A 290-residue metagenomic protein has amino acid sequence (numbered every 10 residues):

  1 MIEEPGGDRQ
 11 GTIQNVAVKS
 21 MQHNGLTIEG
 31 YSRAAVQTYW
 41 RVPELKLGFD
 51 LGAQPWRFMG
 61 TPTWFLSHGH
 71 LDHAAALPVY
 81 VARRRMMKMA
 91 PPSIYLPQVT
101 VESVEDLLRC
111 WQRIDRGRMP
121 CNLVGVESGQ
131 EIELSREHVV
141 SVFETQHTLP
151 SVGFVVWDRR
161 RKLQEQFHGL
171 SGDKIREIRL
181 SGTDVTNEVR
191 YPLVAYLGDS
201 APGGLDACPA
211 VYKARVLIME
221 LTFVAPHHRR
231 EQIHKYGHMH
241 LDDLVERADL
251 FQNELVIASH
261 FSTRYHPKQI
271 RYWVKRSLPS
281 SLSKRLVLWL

Functional and structural regions predicted by a protein language model:
I2-P62, G153-V156, K162, T186-L197 (+1 more regions): Conserved beta-strand hairpin/beta-sheet module of binuclear metal-dependent hydrolase folds, prominently
D50-P97: Active-site metal-binding motif and surrounding structural segment of the metallo-beta-lactamase
A53, G69, V99, G198-S200 (+2 more regions): Active-site metal-binding loops of divalent metal-dependent hydrolases
A76-R83, R109, H266-K275: Metal-dependent catalytic neighborhoods of phosphoester/phosphodiester hydrolases
A90-P92, V99-E127, R264-H266: Active-site neighborhood of divalent metal-dependent phosphoester bond hydrolases
P91-V99, I218, I257-A258: Short internal beta-strands
R118, N122-I132, G204-L290: Binuclear metal-ion centers of metallo-dependent hydrolases, dominated by the metallo-beta-lactamase
R136-Y212, V216-A225: Active-site-proximal loop/helix segment associated with metal-binding centers of metalloenzymes
